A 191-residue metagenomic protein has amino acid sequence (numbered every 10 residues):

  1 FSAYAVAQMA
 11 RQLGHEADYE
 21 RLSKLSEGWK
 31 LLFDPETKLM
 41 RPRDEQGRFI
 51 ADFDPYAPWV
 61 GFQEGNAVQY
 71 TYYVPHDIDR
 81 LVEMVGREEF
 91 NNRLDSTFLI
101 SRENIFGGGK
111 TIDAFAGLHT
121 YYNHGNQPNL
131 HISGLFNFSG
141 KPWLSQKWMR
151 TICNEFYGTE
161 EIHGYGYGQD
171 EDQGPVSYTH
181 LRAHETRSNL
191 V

Functional and structural regions predicted by a protein language model:
A7, Q12-Q127: Catalytic cores of carbohydrate-active enzymes
M9, L81-V85, L135-S139, T151-E155: Change "in soluble alpha/beta enzymes" to "in soluble alpha/beta proteins
A51-Y56, I105-G117, H124-N126, S139-G174: C-terminal catalytic domain of Rieske-type non-heme iron oxygenases
N66, S133, G168-Q169: Alpha-helical transmembrane segments of integral membrane proteins, emphasizing hydrophobic/aromatic residues
H76, R80, N92, L130 (+3 more regions): Feature representing long, continuous alpha-helical segments
T179, A183-T186: Conserved small/polar residues in nucleotide/adenosyl-binding loops
